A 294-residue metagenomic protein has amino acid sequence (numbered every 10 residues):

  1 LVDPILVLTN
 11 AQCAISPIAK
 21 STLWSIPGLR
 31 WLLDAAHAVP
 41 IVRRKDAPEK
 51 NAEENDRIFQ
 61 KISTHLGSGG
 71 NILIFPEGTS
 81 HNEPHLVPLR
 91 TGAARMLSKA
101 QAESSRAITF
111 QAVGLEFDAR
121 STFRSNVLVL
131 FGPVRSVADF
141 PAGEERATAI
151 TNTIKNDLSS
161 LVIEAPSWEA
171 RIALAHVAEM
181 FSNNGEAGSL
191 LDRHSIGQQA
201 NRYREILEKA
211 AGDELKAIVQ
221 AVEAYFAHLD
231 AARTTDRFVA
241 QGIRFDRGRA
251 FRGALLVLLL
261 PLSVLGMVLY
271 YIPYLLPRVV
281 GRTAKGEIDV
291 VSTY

Functional and structural regions predicted by a protein language model:
L1, T79-H81, G266: Gly/Ser/Thr-rich loops at beta-strand to alpha-helix junctions that form or flank small-molecule/cofactor-binding
L1-N51, Y274-E287: Catalytic core of membrane glycerolipid acyltransferases/transacylases, capturing the structured, soluble-facing
P4, R90-A94, L255: Conserved glycosyltransferase catalytic-site signature
A35-A36, Q60, S182, D289: Short alpha-helix boundary/capping motifs
R43-K45, E49-Q241: Non-catalytic C-terminal accessory region of glycerolipid acyltransferases and related lyso-lipid remodeling enzymes
D246, A250-Y294: Substrate-recognition/cap regions that form aromatic- and gly/pro-loop-enriched pockets for small-molecule ligands
